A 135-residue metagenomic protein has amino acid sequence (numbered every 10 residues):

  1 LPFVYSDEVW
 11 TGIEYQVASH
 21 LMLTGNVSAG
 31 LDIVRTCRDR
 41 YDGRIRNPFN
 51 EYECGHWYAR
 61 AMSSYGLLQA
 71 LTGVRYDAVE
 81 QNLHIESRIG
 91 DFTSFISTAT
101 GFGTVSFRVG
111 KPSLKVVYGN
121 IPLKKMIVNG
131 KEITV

Functional and structural regions predicted by a protein language model:
F3, E14-V135: Non-catalytic C-terminal accessory modules of carbohydrate-active enzymes
D7-V9: Short helix-capping and inter-helix turn/linker motifs at the boundaries of alpha-helical repeat units
